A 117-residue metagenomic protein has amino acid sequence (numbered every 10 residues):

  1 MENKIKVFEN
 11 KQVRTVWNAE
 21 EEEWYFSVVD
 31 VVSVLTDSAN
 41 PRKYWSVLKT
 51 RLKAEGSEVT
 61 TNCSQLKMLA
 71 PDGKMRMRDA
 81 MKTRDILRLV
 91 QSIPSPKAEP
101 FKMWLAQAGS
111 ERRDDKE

Functional and structural regions predicted by a protein language model:
M1-F26, S33-A39, T61-E117: Positively charged, aromatic-accented nucleic-acid-binding surfaces
S33-E58: Compact nucleic-acid interaction/catalytic patches
